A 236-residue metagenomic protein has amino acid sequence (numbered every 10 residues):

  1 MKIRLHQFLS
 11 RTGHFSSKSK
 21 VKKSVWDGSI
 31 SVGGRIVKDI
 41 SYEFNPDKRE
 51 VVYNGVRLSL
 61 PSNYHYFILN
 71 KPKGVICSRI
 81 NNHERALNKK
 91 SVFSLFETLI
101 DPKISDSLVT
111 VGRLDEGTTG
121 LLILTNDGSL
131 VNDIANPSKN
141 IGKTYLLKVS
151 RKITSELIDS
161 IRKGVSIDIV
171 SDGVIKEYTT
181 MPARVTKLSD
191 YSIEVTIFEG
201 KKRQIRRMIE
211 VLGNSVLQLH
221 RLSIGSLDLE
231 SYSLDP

Functional and structural regions predicted by a protein language model:
K2-P236: Basic, flexible Lys/Arg- and Gly-enriched helix-loop patches that mediate nucleic-acid binding at interfaces with rRNA
